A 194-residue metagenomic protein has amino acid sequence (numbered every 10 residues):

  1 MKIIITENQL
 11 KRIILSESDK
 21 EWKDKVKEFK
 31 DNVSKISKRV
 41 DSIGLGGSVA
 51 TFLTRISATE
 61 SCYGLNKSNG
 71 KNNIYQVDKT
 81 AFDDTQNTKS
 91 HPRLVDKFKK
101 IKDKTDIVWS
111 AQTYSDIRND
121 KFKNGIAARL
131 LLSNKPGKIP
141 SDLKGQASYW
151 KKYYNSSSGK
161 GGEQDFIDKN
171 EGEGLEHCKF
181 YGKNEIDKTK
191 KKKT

Functional and structural regions predicted by a protein language model:
M1, I5, E17-K20, D24 (+2 more regions): Alpha-helix boundary/N-cap detector
M1-S18, T189-T194: Protein-protein interaction and targeting regions used for scaffolding, dimerization, and localization
K20-S37, G44, R55-G137: Peptidoglycan-targeting cell-wall enzymes and recognition modules
S48: GGW-centered surface loops in extracellular recognition modules
F52: Short, conserved "active-site rim" segments that organize catalytic pockets and cofactor/ligand binding
S57-S61, L131, I139-D165: Acidic helix/loop microenvironments that form the catalytic cleft of cell-wall polysaccharide enzymes
K152-K190: Short terminal or interdomain "cap/linker" segment that borders an active site or interface and mediates
